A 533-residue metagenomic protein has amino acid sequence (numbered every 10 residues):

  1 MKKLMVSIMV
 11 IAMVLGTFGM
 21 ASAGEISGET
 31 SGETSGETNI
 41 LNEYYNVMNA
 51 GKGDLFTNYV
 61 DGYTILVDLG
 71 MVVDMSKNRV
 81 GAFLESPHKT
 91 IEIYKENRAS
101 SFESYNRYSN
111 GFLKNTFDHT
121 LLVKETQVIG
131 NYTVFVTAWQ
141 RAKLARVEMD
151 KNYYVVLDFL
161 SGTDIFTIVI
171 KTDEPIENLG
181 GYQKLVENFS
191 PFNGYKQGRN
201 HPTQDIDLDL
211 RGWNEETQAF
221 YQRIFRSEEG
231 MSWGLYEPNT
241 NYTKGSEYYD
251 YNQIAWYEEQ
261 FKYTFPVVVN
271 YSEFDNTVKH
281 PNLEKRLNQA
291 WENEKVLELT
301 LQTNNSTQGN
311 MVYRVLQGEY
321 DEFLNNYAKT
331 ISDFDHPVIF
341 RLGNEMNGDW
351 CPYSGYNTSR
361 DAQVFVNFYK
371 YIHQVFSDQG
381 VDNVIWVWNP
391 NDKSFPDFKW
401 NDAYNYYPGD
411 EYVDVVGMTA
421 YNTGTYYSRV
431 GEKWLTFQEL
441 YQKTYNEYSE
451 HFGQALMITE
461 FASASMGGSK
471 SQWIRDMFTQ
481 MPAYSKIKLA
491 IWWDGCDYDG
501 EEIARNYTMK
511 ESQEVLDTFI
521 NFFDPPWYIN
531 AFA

Functional and structural regions predicted by a protein language model:
V6, G19-P87, S161, K171-T203: N-terminal targeting sequences that direct proteins away from the cytosol to non-cytosolic compartments
K52-L55, L210-E322, S463: N-terminal substrate-binding region of glycoside hydrolase catalytic domains
F83-Y108: A short acidic-to-branched-hydrophobic micro-motif
N115-D158: Signature of long, low-cysteine stretches enriched in small and polar/charged residues
R199-E247, Q454-A533: Substrate-binding cleft of secreted/luminal carbohydrate-active enzymes
T277-V384: Substrate-binding cleft of extracellular glycoside hydrolase catalytic domains
N282-Q302, E411-G468, Y528: Glycoside hydrolase catalytic-domain groove-lining segments
H373-N401, G453-G467, W492-G495: Aromatic-lined carbohydrate-recognition surfaces of secreted/lumenal glycan-active proteins
